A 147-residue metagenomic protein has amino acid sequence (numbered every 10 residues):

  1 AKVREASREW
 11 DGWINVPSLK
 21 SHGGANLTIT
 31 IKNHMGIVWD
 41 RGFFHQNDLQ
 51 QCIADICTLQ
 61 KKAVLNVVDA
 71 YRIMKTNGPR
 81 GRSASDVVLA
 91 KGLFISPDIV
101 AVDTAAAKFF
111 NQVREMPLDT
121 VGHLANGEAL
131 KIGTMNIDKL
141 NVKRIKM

Functional and structural regions predicted by a protein language model:
A1-M147: Extended, low-polarity segments enriched in aliphatic/aromatic residues
